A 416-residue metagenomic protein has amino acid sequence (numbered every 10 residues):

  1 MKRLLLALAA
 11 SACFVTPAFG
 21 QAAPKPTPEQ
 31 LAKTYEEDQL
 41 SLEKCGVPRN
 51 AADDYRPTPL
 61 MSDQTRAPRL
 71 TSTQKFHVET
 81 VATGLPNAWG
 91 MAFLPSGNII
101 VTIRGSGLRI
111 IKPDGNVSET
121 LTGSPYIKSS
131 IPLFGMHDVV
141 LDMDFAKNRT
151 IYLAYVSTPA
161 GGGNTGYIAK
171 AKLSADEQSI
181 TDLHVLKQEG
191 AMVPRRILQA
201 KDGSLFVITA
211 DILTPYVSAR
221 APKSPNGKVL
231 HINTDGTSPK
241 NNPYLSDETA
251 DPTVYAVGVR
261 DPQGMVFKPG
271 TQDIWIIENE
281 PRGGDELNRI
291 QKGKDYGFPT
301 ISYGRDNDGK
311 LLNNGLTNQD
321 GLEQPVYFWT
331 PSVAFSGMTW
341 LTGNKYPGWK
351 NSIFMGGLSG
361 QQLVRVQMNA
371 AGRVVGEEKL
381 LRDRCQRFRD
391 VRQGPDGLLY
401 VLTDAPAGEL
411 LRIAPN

Functional and structural regions predicted by a protein language model:
M1-L4, P415: Positively charged n-region of N-terminal signal peptides that target proteins for export
A7-T16: Bacterial N-terminal signal peptides
A18-A22: Boundary at the C-terminal end of the N-terminal hydrophobic targeting segment
A23-P215, G264-F267, Q272-E280, P331-A370 (+1 more regions): Acidic, Gly/Ser/Thr-rich repeat motifs that build Ca2+-stabilized beta-propeller blades
E119-F134, L183-P194, T234-Y255, P299-T330 (+1 more regions): Surface-exposed loop and turn segments in beta-propeller and other repeat-based domains that flank or scaffold
G166-D176, P222-T234, I290-Q291: Beta-propeller blade signature
K223-I232, N241-I274: Loop-centered beta-sheet repeat module
R373-P395: Conserved blade-ending motifs and adjacent loop-strand segments that build the rim/top face of beta-propeller domains
